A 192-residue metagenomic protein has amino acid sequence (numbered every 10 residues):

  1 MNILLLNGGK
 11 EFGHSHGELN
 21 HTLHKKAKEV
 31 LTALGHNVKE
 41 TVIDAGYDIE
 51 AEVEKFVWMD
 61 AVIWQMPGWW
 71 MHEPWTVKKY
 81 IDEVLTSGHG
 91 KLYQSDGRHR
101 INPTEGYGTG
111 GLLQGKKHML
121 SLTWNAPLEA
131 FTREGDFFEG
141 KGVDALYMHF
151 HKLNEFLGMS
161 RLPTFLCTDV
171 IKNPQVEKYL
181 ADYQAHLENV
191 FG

Functional and structural regions predicted by a protein language model:
M1-L34: N-terminal beta1-alpha1 ligand-phosphate binding loop
L4-L6, K39-T41, I63, M119-S121 (+1 more regions): Hydrophobic/aromatic beta-strand patches that form the interior of the parallel beta-sheet core in alpha/beta enzyme
G9-G13, N125-R133, T168-I171: A short, flexible beta-alpha/helix-coil linker loop
E11, N20, F137-G192: Glycine-rich phosphate/pyrophosphate-binding loop and the adjoining helix
V30-G35, K116, L153-L162: A structural motif corresponding to the C-terminal end of an alpha-helix and its immediate exit/capping segment
L34-Y47, F165-T168: A short beta-strand-loop structural module common to alpha/beta enzyme folds
G46-E54, K172-Y179: Structural motif
E50-F150: Helix-loop-strand module that forms the ligand-binding subsite of alpha/beta enzymes
